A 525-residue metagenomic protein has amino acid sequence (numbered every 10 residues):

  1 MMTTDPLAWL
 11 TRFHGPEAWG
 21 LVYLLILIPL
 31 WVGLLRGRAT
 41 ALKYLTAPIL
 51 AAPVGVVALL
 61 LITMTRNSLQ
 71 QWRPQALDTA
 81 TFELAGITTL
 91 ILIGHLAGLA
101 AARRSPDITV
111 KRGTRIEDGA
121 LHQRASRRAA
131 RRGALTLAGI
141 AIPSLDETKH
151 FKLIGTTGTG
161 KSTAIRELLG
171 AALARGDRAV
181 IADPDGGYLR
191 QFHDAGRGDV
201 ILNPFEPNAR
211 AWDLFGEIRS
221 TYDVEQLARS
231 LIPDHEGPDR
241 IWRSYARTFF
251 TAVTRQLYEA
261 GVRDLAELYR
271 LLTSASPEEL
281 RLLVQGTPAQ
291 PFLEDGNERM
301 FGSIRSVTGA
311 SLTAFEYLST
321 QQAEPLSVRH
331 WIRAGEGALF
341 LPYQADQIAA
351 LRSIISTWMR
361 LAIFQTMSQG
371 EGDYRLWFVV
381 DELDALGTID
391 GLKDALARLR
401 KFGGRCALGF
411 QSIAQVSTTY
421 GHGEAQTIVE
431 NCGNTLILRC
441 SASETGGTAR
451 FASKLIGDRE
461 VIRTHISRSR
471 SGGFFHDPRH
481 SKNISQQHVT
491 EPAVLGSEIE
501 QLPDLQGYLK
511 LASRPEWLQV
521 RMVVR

Functional and structural regions predicted by a protein language model:
M1-V180, P184, L189-R197, E259 (+7 more regions): Accessory regions of macromolecular translocation/handling assemblies
L42, A414-Q415: Short, catalytically relevant binding-site loops at active-site mouths
R104-I108, S144-E147, I154-T159, T163-R405 (+5 more regions): P-loop NTPase motor domains
F410: H-loop/switch region of ABC-family ATPase nucleotide-binding domains
E424-I466: Conserved P-loop NTPase catalytic core
